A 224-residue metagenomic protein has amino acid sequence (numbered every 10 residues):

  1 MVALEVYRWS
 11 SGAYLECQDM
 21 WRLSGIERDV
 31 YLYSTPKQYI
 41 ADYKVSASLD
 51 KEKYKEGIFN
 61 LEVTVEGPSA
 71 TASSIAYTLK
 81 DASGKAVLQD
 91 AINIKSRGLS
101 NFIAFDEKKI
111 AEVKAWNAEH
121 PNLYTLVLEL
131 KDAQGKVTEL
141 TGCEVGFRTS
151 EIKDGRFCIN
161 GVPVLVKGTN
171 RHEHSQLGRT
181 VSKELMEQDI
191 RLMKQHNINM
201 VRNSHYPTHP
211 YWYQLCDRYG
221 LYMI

Functional and structural regions predicted by a protein language model:
M1-L215, Y219-M223: Secreted/periplasmic carbohydrate-active enzymes, especially glycoside hydrolases
